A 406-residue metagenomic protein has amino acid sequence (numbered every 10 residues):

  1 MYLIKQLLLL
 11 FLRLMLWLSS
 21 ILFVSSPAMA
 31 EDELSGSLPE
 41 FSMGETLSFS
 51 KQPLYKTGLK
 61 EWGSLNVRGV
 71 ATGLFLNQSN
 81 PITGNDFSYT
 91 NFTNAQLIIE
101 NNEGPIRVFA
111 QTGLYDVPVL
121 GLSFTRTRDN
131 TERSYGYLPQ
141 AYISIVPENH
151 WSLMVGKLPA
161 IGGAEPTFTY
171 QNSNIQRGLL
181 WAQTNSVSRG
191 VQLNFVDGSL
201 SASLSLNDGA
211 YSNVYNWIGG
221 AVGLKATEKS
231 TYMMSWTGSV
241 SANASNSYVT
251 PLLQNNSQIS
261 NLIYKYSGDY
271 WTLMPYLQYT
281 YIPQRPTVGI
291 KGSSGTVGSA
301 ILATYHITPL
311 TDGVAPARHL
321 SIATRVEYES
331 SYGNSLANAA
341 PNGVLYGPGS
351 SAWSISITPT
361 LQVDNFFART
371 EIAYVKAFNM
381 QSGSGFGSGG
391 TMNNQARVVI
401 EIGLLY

Functional and structural regions predicted by a protein language model:
M1-L7, F11-F75, S79, Y406: N-terminal periplasmic/intermembrane-space "pro-region" immediately following the signal or transit peptide
L18-S19, V24-S25, I143, S293 (+1 more regions): Intrinsically disordered, low-complexity segments enriched in Ser/Pro/Gly/Ala and basic residues
E33-F41, P81-N85, T127-S134, Y232-W236 (+1 more regions): Outer-membrane beta-barrel pore domains
L54-G219, G223-K229, T311-A315, A323 (+1 more regions): Outer membrane beta-barrel
I161-G162, V240-A242: Short gly/pro/ser/thr-enriched loop/turn and capping motifs at secondary-structure boundaries
F195, L204-D208, V222-L224, M234-G238 (+2 more regions): Short, structured patches in soluble enzyme cores that scaffold and shape functional sites
N213-Y215, N243, Q284-R285: Extracytoplasmic/secreted cell-surface and envelope-processing proteins
